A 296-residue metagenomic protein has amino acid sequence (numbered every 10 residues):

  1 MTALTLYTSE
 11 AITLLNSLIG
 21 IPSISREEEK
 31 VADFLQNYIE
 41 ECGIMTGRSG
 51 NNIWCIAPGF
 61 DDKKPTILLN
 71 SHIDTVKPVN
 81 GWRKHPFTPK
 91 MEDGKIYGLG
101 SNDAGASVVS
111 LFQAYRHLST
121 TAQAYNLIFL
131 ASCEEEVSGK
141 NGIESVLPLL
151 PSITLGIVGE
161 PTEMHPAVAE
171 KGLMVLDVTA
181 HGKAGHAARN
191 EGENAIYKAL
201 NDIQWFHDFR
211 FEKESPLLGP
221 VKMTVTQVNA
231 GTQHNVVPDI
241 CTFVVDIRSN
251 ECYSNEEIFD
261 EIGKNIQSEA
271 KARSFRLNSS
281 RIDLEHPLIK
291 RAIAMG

Functional and structural regions predicted by a protein language model:
M1-P78, I240-V244, I258-E261: N-terminal helical capping/dimerization or prosegment-like subdomains of hydrolases acting on amide or phosphate bonds
L6, D177-G296: Metal-dependent amide/peptide-bond hydrolase catalytic core, centered on the "pita-bread" metallohydrolase fold
S17, Q113-T120, N201-D208: Short glycine/serine- and small hydrophobic-enriched flexible loop segments
P22, I39, C55, L69-H72 (+7 more regions): Buried hydrophobic positions in well-ordered alpha/beta secondary-structure cores of metabolic enzymes
M45-S49, K140, G159, M223-V228: Short gly/ser/thr-rich secondary-structure transition/capping motifs
K64-I128: Active-site metal-coordination/substrate-binding segment of hydrolases, especially metallo-dependent peptidases
V79, A167-G172, V236-P238: Short glycine/proline-enriched loop/turn "hinge" motifs that connect secondary-structure elements and lie
A104, V108-V175, T179: Acidic/histidine-rich catalytic neighborhood of metal-dependent amide-processing enzymes
